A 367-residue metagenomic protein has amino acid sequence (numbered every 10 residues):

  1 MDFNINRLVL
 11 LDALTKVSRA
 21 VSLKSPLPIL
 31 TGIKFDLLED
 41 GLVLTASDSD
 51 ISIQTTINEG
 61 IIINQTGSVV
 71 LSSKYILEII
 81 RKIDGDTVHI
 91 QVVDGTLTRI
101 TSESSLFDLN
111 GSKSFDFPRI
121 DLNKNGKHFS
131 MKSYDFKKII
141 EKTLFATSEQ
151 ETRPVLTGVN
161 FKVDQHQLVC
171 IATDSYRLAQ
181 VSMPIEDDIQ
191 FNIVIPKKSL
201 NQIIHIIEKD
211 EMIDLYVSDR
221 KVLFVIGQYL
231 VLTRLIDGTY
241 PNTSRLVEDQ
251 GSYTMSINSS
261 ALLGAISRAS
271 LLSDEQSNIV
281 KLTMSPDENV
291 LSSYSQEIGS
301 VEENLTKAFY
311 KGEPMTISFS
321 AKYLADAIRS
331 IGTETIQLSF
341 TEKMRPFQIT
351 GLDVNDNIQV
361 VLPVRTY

Functional and structural regions predicted by a protein language model:
M1-Y367: Structural preference for solvent-exposed beta-strand-turn elements and adjacent flexible terminal/loop segments within
